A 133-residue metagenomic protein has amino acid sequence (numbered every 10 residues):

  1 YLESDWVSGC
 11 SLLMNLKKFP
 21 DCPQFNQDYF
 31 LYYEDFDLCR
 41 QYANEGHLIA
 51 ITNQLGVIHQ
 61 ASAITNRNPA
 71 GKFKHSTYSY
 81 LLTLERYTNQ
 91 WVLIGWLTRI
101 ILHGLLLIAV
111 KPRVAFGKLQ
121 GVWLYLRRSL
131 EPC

Functional and structural regions predicted by a protein language model:
Y1-E3: Short, P/G- and charge-enriched loop/turn segments at secondary-structure junctions
D5-Q24, D28-L55: A short, conserved alpha-helix in the catalytic core of glycosyltransferases
C22, S62-N66, L84, G104: A short, mixed-charge helix-start or loop-turn motif at secondary-structure junctions
Y29-Y32, N66-F73, P112: Flexible, glycine- and charge-enriched loops at secondary-structure boundaries
R40, L81-L82: Active-site phosphate/pyrophosphate- and oxyanion-stabilizing loops and adjacent acidic/basic residues in soluble
E45-P69, Y80: Active-site donor/metal-binding and catalytic loop motifs of nucleotide-sugar-dependent glycosylation enzymes
G71-S79, E85, N89-C133: Non-catalytic, C-terminal membrane-associated alpha-helical segments of glycosyltransferases
